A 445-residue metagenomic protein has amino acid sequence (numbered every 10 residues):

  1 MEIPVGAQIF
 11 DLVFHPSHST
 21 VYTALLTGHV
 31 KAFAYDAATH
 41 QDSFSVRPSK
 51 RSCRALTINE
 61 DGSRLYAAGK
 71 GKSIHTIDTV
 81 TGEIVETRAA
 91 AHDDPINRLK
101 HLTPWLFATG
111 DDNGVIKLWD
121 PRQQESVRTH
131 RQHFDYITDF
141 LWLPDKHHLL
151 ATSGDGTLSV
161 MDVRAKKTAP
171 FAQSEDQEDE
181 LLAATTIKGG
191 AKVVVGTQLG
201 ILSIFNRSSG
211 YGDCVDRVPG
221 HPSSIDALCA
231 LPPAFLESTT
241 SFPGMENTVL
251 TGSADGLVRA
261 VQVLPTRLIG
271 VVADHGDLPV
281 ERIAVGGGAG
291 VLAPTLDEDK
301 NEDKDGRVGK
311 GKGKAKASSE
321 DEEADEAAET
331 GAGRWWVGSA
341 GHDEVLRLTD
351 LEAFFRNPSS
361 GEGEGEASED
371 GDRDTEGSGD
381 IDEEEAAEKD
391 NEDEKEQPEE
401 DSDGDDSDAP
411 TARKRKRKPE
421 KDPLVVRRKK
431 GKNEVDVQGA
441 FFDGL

Functional and structural regions predicted by a protein language model:
M1-I3, T39-V46, E83-A89, E125-H130 (+3 more regions): A short beta-strand motif characteristic of beta-propeller blades
E2-G28: Beta-strand-rich domains and repeat architectures in extracellular enzymes and scaffolds, especially beta-propellers
E2-I9, V46-R54, A89-I96, R131-I137 (+4 more regions): WD40/WD-repeat beta-propeller blade N-cap
Q8, S17, S52, D61 (+12 more regions): WD40/WD-repeat beta-propeller blade-loop signature
L12-H18, L56-S63, A68, R98-W105 (+9 more regions): Loop/turn segments within WD40 beta-propeller blades
S19, T27-K31, R51, S63 (+10 more regions): Short coil/turn segments within WD40 beta-propeller repeats
Y35-A38, T79-G82, P121-Q124, V163-K166 (+3 more regions): Short loop/turn segments that connect beta-strands within beta-propeller blades
D216, P222-D226, L231-T248, G256-L257 (+1 more regions): Terminal intrinsically disordered, low-complexity extensions flanking WD-repeat/beta-propeller proteins
